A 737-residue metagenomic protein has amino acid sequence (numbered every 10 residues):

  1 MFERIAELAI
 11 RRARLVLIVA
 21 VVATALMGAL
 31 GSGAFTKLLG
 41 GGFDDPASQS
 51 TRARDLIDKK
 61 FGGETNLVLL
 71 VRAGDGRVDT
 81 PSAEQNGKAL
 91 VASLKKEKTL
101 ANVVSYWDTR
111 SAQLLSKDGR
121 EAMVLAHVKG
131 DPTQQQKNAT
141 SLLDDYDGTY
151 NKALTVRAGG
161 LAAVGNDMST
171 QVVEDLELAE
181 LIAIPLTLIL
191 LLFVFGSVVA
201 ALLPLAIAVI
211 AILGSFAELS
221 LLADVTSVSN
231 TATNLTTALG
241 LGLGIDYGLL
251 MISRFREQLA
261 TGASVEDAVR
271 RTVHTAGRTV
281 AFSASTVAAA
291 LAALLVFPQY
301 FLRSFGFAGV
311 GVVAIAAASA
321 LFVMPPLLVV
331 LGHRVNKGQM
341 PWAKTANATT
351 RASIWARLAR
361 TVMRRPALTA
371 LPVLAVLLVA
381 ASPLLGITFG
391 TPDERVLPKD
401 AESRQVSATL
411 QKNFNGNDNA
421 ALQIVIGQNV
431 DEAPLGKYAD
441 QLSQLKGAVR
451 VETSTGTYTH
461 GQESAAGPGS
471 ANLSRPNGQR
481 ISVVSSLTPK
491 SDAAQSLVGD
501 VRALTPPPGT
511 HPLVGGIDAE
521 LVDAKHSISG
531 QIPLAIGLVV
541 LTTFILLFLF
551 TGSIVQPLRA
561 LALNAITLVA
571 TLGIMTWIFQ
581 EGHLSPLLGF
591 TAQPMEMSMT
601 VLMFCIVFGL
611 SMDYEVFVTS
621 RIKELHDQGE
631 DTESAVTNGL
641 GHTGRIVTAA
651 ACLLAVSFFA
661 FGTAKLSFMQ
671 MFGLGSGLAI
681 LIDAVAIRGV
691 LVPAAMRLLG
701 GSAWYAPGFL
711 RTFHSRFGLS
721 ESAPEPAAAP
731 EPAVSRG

Functional and structural regions predicted by a protein language model:
M1-K37, L100, G130-F389, P507-G509 (+1 more regions): Membrane-embedded transmembrane helical bundles of large multi-pass transporters/channels
G42-F43: Membrane-proximal amphipathic alpha-helices that sit immediately adjacent to an N-terminal transmembrane/signal-anchor
P46-N66, D75-G165, G386-S585, F668 (+1 more regions): Structured non-transmembrane domains adjacent to transmembrane bundles in polytopic membrane proteins
G74-G76, V198-V199: Conserved nucleotide-binding/hydrolysis micro-motifs of P-loop NTPases
